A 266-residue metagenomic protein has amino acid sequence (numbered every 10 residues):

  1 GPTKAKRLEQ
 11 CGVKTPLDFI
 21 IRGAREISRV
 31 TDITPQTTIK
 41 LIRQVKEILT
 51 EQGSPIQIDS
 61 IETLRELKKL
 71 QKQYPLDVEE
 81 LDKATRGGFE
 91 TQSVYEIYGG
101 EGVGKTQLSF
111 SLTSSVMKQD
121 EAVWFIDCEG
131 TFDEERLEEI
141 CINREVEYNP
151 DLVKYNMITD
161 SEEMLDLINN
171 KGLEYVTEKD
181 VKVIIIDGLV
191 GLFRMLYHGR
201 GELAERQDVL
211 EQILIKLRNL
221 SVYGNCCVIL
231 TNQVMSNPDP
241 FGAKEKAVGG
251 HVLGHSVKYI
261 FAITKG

Functional and structural regions predicted by a protein language model:
G1-Q57: Compact, charge-rich alpha-helical regulatory domains located at protein termini
R7, L41-Y148, L152: The Walker A/P-loop phosphate-binding site
P75-V78, T91, E134, I158-N169 (+2 more regions): Amphipathic alpha-helical transducer elements in NTP-driven molecular machines
G87-F89, S115-Q119, E145-Y148, E174-K179 (+2 more regions): Conserved catalytic network of the ASCE P-loop NTPase/AAA+ motor domain
Y95, W124-I126, K154-N156, I229 (+1 more regions): Hydrophobic/aromatic beta-strand patches that form the interior of the parallel beta-sheet core in alpha/beta enzyme
G102, C128-G130, G188-L189, Q233-V234 (+1 more regions): Short, ordered loop/turn segments at secondary-structure junctions
D120-E202: Conserved inter-motif catalytic segment of the P-loop NTP-binding fold
Q207-E211, I215-G266: Phosphate-binding/switch region of NTP-binding enzymes
